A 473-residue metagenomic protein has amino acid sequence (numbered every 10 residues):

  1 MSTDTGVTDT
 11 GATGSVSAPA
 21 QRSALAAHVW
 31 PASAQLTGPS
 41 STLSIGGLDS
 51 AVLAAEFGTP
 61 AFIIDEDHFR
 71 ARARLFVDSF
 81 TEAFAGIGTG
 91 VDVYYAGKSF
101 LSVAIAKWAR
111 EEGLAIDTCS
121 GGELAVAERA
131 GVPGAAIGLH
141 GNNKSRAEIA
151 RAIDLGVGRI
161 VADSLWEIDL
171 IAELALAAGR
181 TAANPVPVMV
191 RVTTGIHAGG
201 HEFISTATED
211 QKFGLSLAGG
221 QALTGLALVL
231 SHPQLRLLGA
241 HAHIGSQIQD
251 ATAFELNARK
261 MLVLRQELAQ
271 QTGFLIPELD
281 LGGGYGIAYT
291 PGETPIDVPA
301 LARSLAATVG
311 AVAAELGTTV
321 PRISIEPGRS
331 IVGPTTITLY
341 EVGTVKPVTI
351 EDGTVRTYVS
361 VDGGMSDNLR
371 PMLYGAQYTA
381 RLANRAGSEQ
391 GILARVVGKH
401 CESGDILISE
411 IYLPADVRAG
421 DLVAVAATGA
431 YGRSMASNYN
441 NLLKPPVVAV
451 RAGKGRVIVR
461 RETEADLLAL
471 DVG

Functional and structural regions predicted by a protein language model:
M1-A178, A182-P187, L223, H232 (+3 more regions): A charged N-terminal "starter" segment
T3-T5, T10-L25, A85, R180 (+4 more regions): Active-site loop/helix belt of alpha/beta enzymes
L48, I64-A71, F100, W166 (+12 more regions): Conserved active-site and cofactor/substrate-binding residues in soluble primary-metabolism enzymes
A96, P187-T193, H241-H243, D280-G282 (+2 more regions): Short beta-strand segments
S99-L101, G122, N143-S145, S164-W166 (+7 more regions): Active-site-proximal loop/turn and secondary-structure-junction residues that shape catalytic pockets, frequently
I116-D117, I137, I160, A240 (+3 more regions): Hydrophobic residues within beta-strands of alpha/beta enzymes
G134-G138, V188, T336, E341-T344: A short alpha/beta connector and helix-capping loop motif
S304, G310, A314, T318-G473: Charged (often Lys/Glu-rich) extended helix/loop segments that serve as interaction or gating elements
